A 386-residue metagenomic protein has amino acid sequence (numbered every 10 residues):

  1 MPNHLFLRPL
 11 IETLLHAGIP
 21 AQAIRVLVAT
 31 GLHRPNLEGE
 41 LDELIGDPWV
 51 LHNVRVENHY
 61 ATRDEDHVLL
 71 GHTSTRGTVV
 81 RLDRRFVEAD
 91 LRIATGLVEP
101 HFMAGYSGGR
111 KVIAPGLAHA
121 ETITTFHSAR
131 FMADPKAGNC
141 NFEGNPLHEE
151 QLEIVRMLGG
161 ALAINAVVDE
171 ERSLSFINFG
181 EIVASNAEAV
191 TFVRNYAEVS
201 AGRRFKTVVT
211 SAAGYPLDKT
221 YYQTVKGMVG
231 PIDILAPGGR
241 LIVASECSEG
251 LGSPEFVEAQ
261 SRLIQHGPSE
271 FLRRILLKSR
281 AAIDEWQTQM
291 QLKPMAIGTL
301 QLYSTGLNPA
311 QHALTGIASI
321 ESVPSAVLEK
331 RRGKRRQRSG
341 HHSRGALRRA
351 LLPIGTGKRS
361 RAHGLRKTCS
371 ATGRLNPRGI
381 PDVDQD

Functional and structural regions predicted by a protein language model:
M1-I45: Membrane helical hairpin/interfacial module
M1-N3, A213-Q223: Short, glycine-rich nucleotide/cofactor-binding loops
T13, F102-T124, T224-D233, R359-S360: A short, gly/pro- and small-residue-rich
L15, T224-L365: C-terminal non-catalytic interaction/assembly regions of soluble proteins
N36-Y106: An acidic, phosphate/nucleotide-engaging active-site surface
I93-T95, T207-S211, I242, G340-H341: Structural motif
L97-E99, S107-E153, G159-I164: Mobile "lid/hinge" segments at catalytic clefts and subdomain interfaces of large enzymes
A137-Y215: Membrane-embedded hairpin module used as a gating/binding unit in multi-pass transport and secretion proteins
